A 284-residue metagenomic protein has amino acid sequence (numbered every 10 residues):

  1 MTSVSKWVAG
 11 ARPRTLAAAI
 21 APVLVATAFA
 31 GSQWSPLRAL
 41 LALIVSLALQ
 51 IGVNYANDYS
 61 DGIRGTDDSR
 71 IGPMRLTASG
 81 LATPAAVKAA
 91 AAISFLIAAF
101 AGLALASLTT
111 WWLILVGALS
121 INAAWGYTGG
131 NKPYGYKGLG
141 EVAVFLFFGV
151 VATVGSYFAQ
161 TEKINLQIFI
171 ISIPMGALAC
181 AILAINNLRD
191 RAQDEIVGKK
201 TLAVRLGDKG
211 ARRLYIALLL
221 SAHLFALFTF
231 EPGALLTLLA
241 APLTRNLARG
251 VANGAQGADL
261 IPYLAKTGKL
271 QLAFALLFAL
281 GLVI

Functional and structural regions predicted by a protein language model:
M1-L41, K132: Topogenic membrane-insertion module of multi-pass membrane proteins
A17-A26, L76, V142-Y157, V204-D208 (+1 more regions): Small-residue-rich segments of transmembrane alpha-helices in multi-pass membrane proteins, especially helix faces
V23, S32-N57, I114-W125, Q167-I185: Membrane-embedded alpha-helical segments that form the functional core of polytopic membrane enzymes, especially those
A48-I71, A181-A203: Acidic (Asp/Glu-rich) catalytic motifs at the cytosolic membrane interface
R70-L108, K200-E231, G268-L272: Multi-pass membrane catalytic core of lipid/isoprenoid biosynthesis enzymes
R75-K163: Intramembrane alpha-helical segments
V144-R191, K209-R212: Functional transmembrane core segments of multi-pass inner-membrane proteins
F228-I284: Extended hydrophobic alpha-helices typical of membrane-associated regions
